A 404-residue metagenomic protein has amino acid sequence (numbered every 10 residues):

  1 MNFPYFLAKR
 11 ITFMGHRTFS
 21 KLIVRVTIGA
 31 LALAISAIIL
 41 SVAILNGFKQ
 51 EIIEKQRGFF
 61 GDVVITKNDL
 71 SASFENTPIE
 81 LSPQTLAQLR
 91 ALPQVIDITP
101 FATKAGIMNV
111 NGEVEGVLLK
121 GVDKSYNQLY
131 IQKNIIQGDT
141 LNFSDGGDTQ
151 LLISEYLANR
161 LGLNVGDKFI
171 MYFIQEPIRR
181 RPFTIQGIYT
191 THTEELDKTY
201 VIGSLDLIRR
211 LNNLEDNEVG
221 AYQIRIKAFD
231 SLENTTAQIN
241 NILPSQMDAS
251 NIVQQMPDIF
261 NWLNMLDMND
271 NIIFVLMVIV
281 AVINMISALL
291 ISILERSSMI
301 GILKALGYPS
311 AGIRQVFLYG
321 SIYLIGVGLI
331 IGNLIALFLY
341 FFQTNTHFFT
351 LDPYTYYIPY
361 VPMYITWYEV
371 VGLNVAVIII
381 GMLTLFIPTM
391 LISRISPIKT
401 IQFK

Functional and structural regions predicted by a protein language model:
M1-I35: N-terminal Sec/SRP start-transfer signal
K21-N46, N264-M299, I322-I331, I379-L383: Hydrophobic alpha-helical transmembrane segments of multi-pass inner-membrane transport and secretion
A43-L118, N142-G146, N241: Hydrophobic, regular-secondary-structure patches
A102, V117-V122, D139-I208: Hydrophobic secondary-structure segments that place a key small or acidic residue at a functional site
F173-D270: Mechanotransmission and gating elements of multispan inner-membrane complexes involved in transport and envelope
L290-S292, M299-Q343: Transmembrane alpha-helical interface segments in multi-pass membrane proteins
Q315, V327-V375, F386-R394: Short helix-loop junctions at transmembrane helix boundaries
L391-K404: Short cytosolic juxtamembrane segments of multi-pass membrane proteins
